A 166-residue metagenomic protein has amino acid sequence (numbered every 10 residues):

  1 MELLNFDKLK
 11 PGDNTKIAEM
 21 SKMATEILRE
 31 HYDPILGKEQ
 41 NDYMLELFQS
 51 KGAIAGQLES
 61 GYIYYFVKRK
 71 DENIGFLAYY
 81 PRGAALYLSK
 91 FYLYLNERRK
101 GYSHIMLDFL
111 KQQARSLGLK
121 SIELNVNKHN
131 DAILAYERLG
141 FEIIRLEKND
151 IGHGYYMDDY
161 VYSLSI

Functional and structural regions predicted by a protein language model:
L3-N96, L107-F109, Q113, I144-N149 (+1 more regions): Acetyl-CoA-dependent GNAT
E97-G101: Glycine-rich phosphate-binding loop
H104: Residues forming the Rossmann-fold NAD(P)(H) cofactor-binding site
A114-N125: Conserved GNAT acetyl-CoA-binding A-motif
E123-N127, E137, E142-D159: Conserved catalytic-core motifs of GNAT/GCN5-like acyltransferases
D158-I166: Terminal substrate-recognition subdomain of acyl/acetyltransferases
